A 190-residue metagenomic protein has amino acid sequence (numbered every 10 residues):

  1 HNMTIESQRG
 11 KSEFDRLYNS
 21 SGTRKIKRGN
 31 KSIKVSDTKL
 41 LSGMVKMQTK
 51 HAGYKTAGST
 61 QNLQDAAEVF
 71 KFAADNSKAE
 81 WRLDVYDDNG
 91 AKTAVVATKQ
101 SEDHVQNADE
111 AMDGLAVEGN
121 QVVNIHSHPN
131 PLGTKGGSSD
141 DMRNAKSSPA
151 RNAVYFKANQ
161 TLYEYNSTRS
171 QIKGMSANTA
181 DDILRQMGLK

Functional and structural regions predicted by a protein language model:
N2-M44, N107-K190: Active-site-proximal loop/helix of nucleotide/amide-processing enzymes and allied scaffolds
K34-T60: Short, compositionally biased leader-like segments
H51-F72, G133-D140: Charged, amphipathic alpha-helical segments
G58, K99-E110: Surface-exposed ligand/attachment interfaces on beta-rich extracellular proteins
A67-E68, E80-D84, V123-S127: Mature secreted bioactive peptide module from preproproteins
A74-A79: A short catalytic or substrate-binding loop motif that flags glycine-/basic-rich loops and adjacent residues that bind
E80-D88, N152-Y155: Short beta-strand scaffold segments in enzyme catalytic cores
A91-A97: Amphipathic coiled-coil signal-relay and dimerization helices
